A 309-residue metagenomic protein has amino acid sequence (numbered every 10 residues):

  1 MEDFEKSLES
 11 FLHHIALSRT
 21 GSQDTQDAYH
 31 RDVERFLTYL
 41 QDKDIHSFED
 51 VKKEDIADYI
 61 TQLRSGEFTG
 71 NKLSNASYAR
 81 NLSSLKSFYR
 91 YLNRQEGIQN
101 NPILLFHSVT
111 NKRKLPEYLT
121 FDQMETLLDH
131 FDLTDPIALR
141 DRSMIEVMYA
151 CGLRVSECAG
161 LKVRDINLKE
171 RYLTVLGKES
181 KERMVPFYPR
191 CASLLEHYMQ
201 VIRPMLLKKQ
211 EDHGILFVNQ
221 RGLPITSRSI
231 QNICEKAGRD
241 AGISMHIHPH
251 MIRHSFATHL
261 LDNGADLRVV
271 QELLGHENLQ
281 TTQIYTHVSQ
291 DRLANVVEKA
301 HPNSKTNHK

Functional and structural regions predicted by a protein language model:
M1-K309: Conserved catalytic core of the tyrosine transesterase superfamily
